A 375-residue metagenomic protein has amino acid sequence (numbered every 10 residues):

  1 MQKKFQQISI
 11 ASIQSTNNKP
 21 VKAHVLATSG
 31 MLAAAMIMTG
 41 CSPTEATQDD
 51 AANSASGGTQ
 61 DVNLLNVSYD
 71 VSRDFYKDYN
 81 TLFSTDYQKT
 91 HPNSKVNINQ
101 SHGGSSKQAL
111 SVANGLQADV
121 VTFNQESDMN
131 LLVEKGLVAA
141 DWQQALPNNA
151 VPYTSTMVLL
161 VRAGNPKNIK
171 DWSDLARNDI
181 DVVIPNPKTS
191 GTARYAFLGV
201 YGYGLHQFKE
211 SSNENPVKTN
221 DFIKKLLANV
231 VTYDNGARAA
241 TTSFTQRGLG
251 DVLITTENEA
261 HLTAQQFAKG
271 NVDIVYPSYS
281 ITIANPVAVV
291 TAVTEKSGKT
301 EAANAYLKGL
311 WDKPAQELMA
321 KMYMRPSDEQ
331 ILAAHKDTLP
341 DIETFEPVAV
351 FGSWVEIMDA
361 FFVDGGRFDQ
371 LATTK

Functional and structural regions predicted by a protein language model:
K3-T28: Bacterial N-terminal signal peptides that target proteins for export
I37-G40: C-terminal motif of bacterial Sec signal peptides marking the signal peptidase cleavage site
A46-S190, K336, R367, T373: N-terminal segment of the mature folded domain
V67-Y69, V161-R162, D181-N215, L226-V230 (+1 more regions): Short beta-strand->loop
V151-V158, N220-L227, D234, F267-T300: Periplasmic-binding protein-like
G164-K170, T189, G202-S211, V293-A303: Short helix-loop capping/hinge motifs at secondary-structure junctions, enriched in acidic/polar residues
F208-S278: Ligand-binding pocket segment of bilobal, Venus flytrap-like solute-binding proteins
T294-K375: Extracellular/periplasmic juxtamembrane helices and adjacent flexible linkers that interface with membrane partners
